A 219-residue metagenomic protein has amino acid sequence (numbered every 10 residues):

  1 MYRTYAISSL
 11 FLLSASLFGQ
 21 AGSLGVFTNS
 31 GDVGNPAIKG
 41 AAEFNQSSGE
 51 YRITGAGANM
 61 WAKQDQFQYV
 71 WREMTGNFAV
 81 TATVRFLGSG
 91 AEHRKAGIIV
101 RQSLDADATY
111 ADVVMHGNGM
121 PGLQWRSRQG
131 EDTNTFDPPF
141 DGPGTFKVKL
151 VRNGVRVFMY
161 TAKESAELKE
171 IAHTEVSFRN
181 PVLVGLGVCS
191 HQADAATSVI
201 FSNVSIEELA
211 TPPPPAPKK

Functional and structural regions predicted by a protein language model:
M1-T4: Positively charged n-region of N-terminal signal peptides that target proteins for export
I7-S16: Bacterial N-terminal signal peptides
Q20-K219: Extracellular glycan-recognition regions
